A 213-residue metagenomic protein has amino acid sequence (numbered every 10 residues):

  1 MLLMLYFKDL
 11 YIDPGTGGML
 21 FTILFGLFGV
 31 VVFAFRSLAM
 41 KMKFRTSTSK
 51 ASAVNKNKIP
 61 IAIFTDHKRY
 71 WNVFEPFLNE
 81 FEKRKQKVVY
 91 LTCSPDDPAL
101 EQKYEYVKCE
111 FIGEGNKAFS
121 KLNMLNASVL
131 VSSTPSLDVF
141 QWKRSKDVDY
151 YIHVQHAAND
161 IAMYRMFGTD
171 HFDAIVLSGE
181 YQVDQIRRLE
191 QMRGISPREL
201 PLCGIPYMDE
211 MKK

Functional and structural regions predicted by a protein language model:
M1-P14: Short, strongly hydrophobic alpha-helical membrane anchors
I12-L24: Hydrophobic alpha-helical membrane-interaction elements
L20, V139-Q141, A162-M163, D184-R187 (+1 more regions): Short helix/loop capping segments that flank catalytic or ligand/cofactor-binding pockets
T22-S120: N-terminal pre-catalytic "stem/leader" segment of glycosyltransferase-like enzymes
F64-K68, L91-P95, S132-P135, Q155 (+1 more regions): Structural motif
E75, P98-G168: Extended catalytic core of nucleotide-activated donor transferases of GT-like folds
V89-L91, E110, V131, I152-H153 (+2 more regions): Hydrophobic/aromatic beta-strand patches that form the interior of the parallel beta-sheet core in alpha/beta enzyme
H171-K213: A nucleotide-sugar donor-handling region in carbohydrate enzymes
